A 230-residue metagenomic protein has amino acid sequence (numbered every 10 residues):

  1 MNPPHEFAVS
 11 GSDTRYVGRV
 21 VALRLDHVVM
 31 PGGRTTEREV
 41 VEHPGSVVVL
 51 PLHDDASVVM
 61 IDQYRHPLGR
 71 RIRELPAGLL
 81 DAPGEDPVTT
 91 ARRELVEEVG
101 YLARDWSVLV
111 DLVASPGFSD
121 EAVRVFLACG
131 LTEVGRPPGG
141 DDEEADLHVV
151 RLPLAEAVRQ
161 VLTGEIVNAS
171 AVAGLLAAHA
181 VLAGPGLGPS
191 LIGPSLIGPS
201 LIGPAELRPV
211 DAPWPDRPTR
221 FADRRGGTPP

Functional and structural regions predicted by a protein language model:
N2-E6, V48-R93, G135, D141-E144 (+2 more regions): Conserved Nudix-box catalytic region and its N-terminal flanking loop in Nudix hydrolases and closely related
N2-F7, R34, V108, P116-S119 (+4 more regions): Nudix hydrolase/Nudix homology domain
G11-V48, D54: Acidic, metal-coordinating catalytic segment for phosphate/diphosphate chemistry, firing primarily on the Nudix
A22, P44, L52-H53, R65-P67 (+4 more regions): Active-site segment of metal-dependent pyrophosphate-handling enzymes, primarily the Nudix hydrolase catalytic core
L23-H27, L50, M60, V125-L127 (+1 more regions): Conserved hydrophobic/aromatic beta-strand scaffold that supports enzyme active sites
D26, A56, L95, P153: Terminal peptide-recognition signature
P83, P87, A91, A114-F118 (+1 more regions): Short, well-structured alpha-helical patches and their helix-loop capping segments that border functional surfaces
